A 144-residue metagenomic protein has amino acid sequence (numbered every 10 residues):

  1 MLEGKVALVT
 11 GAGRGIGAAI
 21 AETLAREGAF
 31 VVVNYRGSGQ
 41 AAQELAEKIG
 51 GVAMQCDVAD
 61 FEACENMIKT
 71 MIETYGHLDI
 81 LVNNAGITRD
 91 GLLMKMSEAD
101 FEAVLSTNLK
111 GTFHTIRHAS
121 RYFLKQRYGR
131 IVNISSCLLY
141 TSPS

Functional and structural regions predicted by a protein language model:
V6, G13-R14: Conserved glycine-rich cofactor-binding loop
E27-A42: Conserved glycine-rich Rossmann-like NAD(P)H-binding loop of the short-chain dehydrogenase/reductase
G39, C56-M67, E98: The beta1-alpha1 cofactor-binding region of Rossmann-like NAD(H)/NADP(H)-dependent oxidoreductases
L92-L93, D100-L105: Substrate-binding pocket helix/loop in short-chain dehydrogenase/reductase
I116-R117: A short, exposed helix-loop element centered on a Lys and neighboring polar residues
S136: Residue(s) in the substrate-gating loop at a strand-loop-helix junction that position the organic substrate next
Y140-S144: Conserved small/polar residues in nucleotide/adenosyl-binding loops
